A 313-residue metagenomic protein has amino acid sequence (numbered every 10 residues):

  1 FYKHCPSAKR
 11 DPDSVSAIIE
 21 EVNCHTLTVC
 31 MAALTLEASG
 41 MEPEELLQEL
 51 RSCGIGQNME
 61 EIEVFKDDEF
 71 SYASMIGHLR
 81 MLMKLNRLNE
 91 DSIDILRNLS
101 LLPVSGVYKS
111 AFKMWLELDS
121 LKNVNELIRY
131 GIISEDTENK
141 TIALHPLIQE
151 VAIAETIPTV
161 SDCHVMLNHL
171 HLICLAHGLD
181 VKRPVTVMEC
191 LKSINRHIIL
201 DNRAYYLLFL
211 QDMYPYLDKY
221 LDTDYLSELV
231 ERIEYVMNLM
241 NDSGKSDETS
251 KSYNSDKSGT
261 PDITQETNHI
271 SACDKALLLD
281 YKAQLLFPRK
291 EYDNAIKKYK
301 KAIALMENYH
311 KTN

Functional and structural regions predicted by a protein language model:
F1-V22: Helix-loop-helix "sensor" segment of P-loop NTPases
E21, E138, D180, D218-D222 (+3 more regions): Alpha-helix C-terminal capping/termination sites
V22, L27, A33-E37, L79-T156 (+1 more regions): C-terminal boundary/linker of central alpha/beta nucleotide-binding cores
T35-S92: Loop-to-helix "switch" segment enriched in basic and acidic residues adjacent to catalytic/ligand pockets
D162-G244, E266-L278, L285: Extended alpha-helical scaffolding segments used for macromolecular assembly and cargo binding
V230-I233, Y299, M306: Hydrophobic/aromatic packing residues within the alpha-helices of TPR/SEL1-like helical repeat arrays
N268-I270, N308-T312: Short coil/turn linkers that connect adjacent helices within long alpha-helical scaffolds, especially alpha-solenoid
